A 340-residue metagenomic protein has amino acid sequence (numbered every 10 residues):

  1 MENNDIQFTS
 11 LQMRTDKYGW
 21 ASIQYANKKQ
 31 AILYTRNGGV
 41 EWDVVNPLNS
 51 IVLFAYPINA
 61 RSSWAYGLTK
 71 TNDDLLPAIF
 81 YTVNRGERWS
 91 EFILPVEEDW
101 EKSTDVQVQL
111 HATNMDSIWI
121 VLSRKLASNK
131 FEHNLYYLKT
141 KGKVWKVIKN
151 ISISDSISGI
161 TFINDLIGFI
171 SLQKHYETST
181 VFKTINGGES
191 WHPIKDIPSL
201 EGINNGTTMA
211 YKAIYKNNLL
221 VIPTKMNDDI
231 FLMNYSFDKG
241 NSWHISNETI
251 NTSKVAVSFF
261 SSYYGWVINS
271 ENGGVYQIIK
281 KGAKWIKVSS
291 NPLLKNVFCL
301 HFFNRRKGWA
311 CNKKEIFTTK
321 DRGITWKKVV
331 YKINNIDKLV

Functional and structural regions predicted by a protein language model:
M1-V340: Extracellular glycan-interacting surfaces
